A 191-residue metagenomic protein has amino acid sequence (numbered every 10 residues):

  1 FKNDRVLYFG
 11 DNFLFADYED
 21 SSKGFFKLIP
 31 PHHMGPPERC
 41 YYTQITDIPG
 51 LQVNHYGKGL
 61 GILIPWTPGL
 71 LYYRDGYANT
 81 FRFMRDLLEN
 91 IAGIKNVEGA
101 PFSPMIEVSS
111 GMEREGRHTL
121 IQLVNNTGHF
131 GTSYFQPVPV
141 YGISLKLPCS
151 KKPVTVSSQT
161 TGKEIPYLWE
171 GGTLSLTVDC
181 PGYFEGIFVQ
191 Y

Functional and structural regions predicted by a protein language model:
F1-Y191: A conserved amphipathic helix/loop scaffold that creates a polar/acidic microenvironment used either to coordinate
